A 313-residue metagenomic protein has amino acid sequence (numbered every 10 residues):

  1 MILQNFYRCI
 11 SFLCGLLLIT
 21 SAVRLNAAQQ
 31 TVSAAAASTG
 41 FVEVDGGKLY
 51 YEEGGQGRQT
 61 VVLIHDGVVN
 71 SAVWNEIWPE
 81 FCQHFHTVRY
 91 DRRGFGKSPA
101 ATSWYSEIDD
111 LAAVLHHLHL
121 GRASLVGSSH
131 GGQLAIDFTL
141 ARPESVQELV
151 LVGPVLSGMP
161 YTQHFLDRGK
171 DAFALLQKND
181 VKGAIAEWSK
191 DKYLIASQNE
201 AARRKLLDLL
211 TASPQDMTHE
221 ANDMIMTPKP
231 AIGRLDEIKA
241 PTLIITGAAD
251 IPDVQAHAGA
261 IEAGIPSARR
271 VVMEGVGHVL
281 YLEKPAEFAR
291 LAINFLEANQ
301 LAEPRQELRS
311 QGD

Functional and structural regions predicted by a protein language model:
G47-K97: Conserved HGGG/HGGXW glycine-rich cap/lid loop of the alpha/beta-hydrolase fold
R89-V126, H130, R290: Active-site loop/oxyanion-hole signature of alpha/beta-hydrolase fold enzymes
L134-F138: Hydrolases whose catalytic domains are alpha/beta-hydrolase-1, hotdog thioesterase, or metallo-beta-lactamase-like
L140-A141, Q147-K178: Flexible "cap/lid" loop of the alpha/beta hydrolase fold
P160-L166, K178-R234: Conserved alpha/beta-hydrolase catalytic His-Asp/Glu region
I238, I244-T246: Short beta-strand/loop motif that positions the catalytic acidic residue of the alpha/beta-hydrolase fold
I251-H257: Conserved alpha/beta-hydrolase "acid-adjacent" motif
A268-D313: Catalytic active-site module of serine/aspartate enzymes centered on a nucleophile-bearing elbow/loop
